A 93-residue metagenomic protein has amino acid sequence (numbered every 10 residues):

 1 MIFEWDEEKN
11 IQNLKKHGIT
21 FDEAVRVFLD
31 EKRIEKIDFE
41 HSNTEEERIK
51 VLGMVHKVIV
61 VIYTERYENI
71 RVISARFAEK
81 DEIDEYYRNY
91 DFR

Functional and structural regions predicted by a protein language model:
M1-R93: Ribonuclease/tRNase effector modules and their secretory precursors
